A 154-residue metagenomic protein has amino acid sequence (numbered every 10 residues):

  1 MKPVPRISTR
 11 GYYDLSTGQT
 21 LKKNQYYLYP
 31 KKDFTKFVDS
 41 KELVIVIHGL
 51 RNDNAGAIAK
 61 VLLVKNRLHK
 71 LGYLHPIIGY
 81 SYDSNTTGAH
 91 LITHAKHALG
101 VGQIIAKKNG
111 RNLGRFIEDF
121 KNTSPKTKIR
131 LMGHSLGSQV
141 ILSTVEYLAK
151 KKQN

Functional and structural regions predicted by a protein language model:
M1-T35: A domain-start/cap signature at the N-terminus of enzymes
P3-R6, V44, I77-G79: Conserved beta-strand scaffold positions in the cores of enzyme catalytic domains, especially in NTP/NDP-utilizing
Y12, L50, D83-N85: Generic structural motif
P30-D39, D119-S124: Surface-exposed acidic, glycine-flexible loop patches that form ligand/cofactor-binding and adhesion interfaces
T35-K36, L43-V44, G56-L62: Non-catalytic cap/lid and distal C-terminal segments of serine-dependent acyl enzymes
D39-S40, V140: Amphipathic alpha-helical and helix-coil boundary elements used as assembly and membrane-proximal scaffolds
K41-L50: Short beta-strand element of the alpha/beta-hydrolase
N54-N154: Serine-dependent carboxylesterase/thioesterase catalytic core of lipase-like alpha/beta-hydrolase/SGNH enzymes
